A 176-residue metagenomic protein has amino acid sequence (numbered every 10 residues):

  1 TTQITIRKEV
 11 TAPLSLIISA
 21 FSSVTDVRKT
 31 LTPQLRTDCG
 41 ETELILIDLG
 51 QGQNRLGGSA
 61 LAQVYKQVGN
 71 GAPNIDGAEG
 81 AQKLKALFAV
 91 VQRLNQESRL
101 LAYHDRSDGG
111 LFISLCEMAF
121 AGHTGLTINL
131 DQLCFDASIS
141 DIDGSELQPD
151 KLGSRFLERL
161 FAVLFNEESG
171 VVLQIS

Functional and structural regions predicted by a protein language model:
T1-S176: Glycine/proline-enriched, intrinsically flexible loops and inter-domain linkers
